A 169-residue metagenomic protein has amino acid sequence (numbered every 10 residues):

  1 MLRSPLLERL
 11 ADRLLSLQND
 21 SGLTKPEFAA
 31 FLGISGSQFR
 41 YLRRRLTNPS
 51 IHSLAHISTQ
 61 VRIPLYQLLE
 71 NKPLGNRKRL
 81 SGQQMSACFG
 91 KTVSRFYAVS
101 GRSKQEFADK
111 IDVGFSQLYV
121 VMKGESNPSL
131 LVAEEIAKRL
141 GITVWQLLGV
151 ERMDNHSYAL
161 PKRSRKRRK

Functional and structural regions predicted by a protein language model:
M1-S21, G75-R102: A short, Lys/Arg-rich alpha-helix, primarily the initiator
D12, G22-L23, P49-H52, G101-R102 (+1 more regions): Residue-level signal for the short linker/turn that defines the boundary of a DNA-recognition helix
L15, P26, A55, S94 (+3 more regions): Residues within the helices of the helix-turn-helix
N19, R44, P73, A98 (+2 more regions): Residue-level detection of the helix-turn-helix DNA-binding "recognition helix"
D20-Y41, G101-V120: Short alpha-helical DNA-recognition segment
P26, S37-R40, T47, Y66 (+3 more regions): Key DNA-contact positions within bacterial/archaeal DNA-binding proteins
H52-Q67, V132-Q146: DNA major-groove recognition helix of helix-turn-helix/homeodomain DNA-binding modules
L69-A98, G149-K169: Short, charged recognition helix plus adjacent turn of helix-turn-helix-like nucleic-acid-binding domains
